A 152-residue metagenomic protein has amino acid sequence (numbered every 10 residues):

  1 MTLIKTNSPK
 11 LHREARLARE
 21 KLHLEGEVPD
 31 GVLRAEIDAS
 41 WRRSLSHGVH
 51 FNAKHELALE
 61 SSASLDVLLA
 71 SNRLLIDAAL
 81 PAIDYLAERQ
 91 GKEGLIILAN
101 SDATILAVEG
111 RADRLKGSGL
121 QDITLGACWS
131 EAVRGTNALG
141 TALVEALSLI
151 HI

Functional and structural regions predicted by a protein language model:
M1-E131, N137-T141, E145-L149: Intrinsically disordered, low-complexity terminal regulatory regions
